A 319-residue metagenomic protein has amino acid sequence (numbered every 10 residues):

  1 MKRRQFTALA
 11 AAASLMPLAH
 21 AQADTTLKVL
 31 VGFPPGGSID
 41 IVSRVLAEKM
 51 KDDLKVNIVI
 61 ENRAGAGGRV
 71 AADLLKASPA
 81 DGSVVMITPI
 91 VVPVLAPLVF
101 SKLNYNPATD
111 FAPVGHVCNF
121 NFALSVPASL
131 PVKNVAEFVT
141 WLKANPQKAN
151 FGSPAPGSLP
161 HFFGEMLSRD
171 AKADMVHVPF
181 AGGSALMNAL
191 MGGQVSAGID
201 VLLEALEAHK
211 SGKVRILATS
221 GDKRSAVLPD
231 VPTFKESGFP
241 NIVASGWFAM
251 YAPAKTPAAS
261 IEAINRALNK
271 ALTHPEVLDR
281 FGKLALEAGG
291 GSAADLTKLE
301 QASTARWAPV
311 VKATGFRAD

Functional and structural regions predicted by a protein language model:
R3-T7: N-terminal export leaders
A11-S14: Bacterial N-terminal signal peptides
M16-V29, P35, P79-V84, V139-A149 (+5 more regions): Immediate post-signal peptide segment of exported/extracytoplasmic ligand-binding proteins
A21-T109, K148, P156, K172-A197 (+3 more regions): N-terminal (or domain-start) structured segment
D24, D170, K210, E236 (+1 more regions): An extracytoplasmic/periplasmic, membrane-proximal ligand-sensing/linker region
A77-S83, L98-A185, F234, W247-R280: Hinge/capping helix and adjacent helix->loop/strand transition within the periplasmic-binding protein
N119, E204-T273, A302-A305: C-terminal lobe and pocket-closing loops of periplasmic/extracytoplasmic Venus-flytrap solute-binding proteins
